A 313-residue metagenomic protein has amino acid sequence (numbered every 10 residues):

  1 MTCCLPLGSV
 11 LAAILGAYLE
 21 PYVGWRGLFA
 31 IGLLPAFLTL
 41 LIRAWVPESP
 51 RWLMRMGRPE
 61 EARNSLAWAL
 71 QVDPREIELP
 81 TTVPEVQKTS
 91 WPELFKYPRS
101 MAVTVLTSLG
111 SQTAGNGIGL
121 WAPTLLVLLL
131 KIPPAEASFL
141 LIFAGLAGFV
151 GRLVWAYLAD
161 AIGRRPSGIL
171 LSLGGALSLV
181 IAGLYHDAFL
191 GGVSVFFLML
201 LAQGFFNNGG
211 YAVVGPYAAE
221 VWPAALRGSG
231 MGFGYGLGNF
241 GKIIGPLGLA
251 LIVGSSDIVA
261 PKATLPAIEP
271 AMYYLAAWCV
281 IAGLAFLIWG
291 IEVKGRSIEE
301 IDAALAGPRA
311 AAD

Functional and structural regions predicted by a protein language model:
M1-D313: Transmembrane-helix signature of 12-pass secondary carriers
